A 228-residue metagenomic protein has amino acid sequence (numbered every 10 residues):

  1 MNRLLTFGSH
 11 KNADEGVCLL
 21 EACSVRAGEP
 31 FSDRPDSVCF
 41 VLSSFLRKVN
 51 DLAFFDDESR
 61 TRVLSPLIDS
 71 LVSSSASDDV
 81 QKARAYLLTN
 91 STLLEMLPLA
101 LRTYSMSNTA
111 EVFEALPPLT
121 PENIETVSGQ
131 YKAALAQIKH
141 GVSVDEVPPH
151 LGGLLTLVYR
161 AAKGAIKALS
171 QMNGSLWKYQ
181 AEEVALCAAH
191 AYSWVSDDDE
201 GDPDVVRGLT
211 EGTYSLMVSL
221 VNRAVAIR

Functional and structural regions predicted by a protein language model:
M1-R228: Short, glycine-biased loop/turn motifs at secondary-structure junctions and in low-complexity Ser/Thr/Pro-rich termini
